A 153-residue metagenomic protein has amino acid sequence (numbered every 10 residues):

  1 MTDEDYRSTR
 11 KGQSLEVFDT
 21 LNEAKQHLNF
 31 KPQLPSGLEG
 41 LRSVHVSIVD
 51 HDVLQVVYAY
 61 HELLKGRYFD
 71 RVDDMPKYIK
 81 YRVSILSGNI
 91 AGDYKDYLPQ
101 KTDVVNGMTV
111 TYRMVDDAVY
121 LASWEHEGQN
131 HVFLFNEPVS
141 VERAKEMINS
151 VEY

Functional and structural regions predicted by a protein language model:
T2-Y120, H126: Short, solvent-exposed recognition patches
E127-Y153: Surface-exposed amphipathic alpha-helical segments
